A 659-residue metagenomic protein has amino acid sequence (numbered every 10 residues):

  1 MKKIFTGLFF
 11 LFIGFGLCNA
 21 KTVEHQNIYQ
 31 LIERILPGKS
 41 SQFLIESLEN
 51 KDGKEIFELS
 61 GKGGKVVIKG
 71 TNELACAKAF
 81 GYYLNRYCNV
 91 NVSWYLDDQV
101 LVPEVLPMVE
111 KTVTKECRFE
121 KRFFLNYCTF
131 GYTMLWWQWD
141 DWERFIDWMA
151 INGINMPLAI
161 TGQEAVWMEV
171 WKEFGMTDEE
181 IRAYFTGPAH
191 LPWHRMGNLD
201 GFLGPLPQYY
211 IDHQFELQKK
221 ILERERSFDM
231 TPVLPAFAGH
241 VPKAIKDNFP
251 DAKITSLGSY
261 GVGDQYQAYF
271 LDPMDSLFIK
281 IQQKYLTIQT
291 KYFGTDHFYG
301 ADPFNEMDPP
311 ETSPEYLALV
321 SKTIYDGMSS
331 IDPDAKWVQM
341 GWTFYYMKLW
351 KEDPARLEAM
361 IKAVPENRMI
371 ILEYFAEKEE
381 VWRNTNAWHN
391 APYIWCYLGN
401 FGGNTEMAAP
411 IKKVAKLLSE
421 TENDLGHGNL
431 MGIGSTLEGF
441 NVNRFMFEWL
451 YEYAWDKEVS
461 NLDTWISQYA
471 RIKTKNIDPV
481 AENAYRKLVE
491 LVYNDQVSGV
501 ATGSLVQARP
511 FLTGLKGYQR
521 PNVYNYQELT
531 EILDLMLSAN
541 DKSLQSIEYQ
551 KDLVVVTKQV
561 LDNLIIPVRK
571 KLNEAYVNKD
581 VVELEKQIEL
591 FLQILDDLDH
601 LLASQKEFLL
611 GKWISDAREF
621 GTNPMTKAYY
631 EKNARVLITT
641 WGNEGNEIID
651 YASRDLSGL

Functional and structural regions predicted by a protein language model:
M1-V23: Bacterial Sec-dependent N-terminal signal peptides
A20-F119: Contiguous, structured surface segment used for ligand recognition
S40, N91, Y95-L106, L125-T129 (+9 more regions): Catalytic-core regions of glycoside hydrolase
S60-G63, N126-F130, G201-F202, D552-L553 (+1 more regions): Acidic/histidine-rich, surface-exposed loop or edge segments in extracytoplasmic proteins
K65-G70, G131-L135, Q208-Y209, T312-S313: Second-shell loop/turn segments in exported
F119-Q138, M149: Active-site-adjacent substrate/metal-binding segments within catalytic domains of carbohydrate-active enzymes
Q519-S543, V554-V577: C-terminal substrate/ligand-recognition segments
M536-L553, L601-D616: Short, solvent-exposed, charged loop/turn and helix-capping segments that join or cap alpha-helices on peripheral
